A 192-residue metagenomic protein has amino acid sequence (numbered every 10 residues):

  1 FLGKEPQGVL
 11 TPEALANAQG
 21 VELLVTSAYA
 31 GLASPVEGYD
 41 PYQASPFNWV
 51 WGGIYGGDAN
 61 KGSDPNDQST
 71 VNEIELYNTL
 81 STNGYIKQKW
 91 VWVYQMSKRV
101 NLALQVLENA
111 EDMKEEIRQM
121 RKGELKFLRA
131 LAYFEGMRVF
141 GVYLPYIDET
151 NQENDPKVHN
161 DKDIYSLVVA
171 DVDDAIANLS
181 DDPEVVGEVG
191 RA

Functional and structural regions predicted by a protein language model:
F1-E124, L128-S166, P183-E188: Short acidic-aromatic linear motifs embedded in glycine-rich loops, typified by GG[WY][YF]DAGD(H) and related
I176-A177: Amphipathic alpha-helical segments of tetratricopeptide repeats
G190-A192: Acidic helix/loop microenvironments that form the catalytic cleft of cell-wall polysaccharide enzymes
